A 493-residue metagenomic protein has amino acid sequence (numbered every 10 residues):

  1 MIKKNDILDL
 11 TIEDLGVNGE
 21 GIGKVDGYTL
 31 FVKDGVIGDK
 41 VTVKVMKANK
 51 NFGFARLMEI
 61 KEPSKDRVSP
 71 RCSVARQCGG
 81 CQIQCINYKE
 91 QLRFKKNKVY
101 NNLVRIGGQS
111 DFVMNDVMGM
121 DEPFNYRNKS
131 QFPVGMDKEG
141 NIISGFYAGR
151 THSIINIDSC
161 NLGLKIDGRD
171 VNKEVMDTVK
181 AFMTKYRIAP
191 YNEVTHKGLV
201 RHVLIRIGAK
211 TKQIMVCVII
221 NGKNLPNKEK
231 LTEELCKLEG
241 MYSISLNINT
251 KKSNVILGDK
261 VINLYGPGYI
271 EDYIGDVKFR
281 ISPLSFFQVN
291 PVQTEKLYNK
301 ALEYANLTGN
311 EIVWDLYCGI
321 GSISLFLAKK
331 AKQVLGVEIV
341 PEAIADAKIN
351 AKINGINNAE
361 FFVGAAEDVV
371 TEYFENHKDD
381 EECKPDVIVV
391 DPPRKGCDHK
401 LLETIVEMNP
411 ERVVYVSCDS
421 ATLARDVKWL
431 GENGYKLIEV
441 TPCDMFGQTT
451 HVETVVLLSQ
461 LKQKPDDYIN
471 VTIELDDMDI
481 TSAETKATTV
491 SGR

Functional and structural regions predicted by a protein language model:
M1-P70, V74, T151, E360-F361 (+1 more regions): Terminal RNA-binding accessory module
I2-D9, V17, K223, N227-R493: Rossmann-like S-adenosyl-L-methionine
G21-D26, G145-A148, C217-I219, A347: Short, acidic/hydrophobic/Gly-rich beta-strand patch recurrent on exposed beta strands that often constitutes part
F52, T211-M215, T450-E453: Conserved loop-to-beta-strand segment in the C-terminal subdomain of adenylate-forming
M58-K65, S69-P70, G79-P190, K210: Extended interfacial segments that mediate partner engagement and assembly in macromolecular machines
L164, V216-P226: A short interface-forming secondary-structure element
R206-G208: Structural signature of eukaryotic scaffold interfaces centered on beta-propeller domains
